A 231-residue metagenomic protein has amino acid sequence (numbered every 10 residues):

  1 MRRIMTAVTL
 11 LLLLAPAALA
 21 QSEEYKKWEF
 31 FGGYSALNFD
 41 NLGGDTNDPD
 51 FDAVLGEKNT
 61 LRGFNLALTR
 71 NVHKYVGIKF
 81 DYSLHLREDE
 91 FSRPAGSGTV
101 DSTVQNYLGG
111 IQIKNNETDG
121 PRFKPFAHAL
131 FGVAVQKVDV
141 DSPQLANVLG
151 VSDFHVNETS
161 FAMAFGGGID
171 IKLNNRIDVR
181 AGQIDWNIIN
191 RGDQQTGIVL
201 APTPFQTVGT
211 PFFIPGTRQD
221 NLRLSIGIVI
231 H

Functional and structural regions predicted by a protein language model:
M1-Y25: Cleavable N-terminal export/targeting peptides
A20-R70, R223-H231: Short glycine/proline- and aromatic-enriched beta-strand/turn motifs that initiate or cap beta-hairpins
Q21, A67-V148, F161, Q219-H231: Gram-negative (and chloroplast) outer-membrane scaffold detector with strong preference for beta-barrel transmembrane
F30-A36, F80-L84, A127-V133, I169 (+1 more regions): Transmembrane beta-barrel strands of outer-membrane/channel proteins
L42-T46, E90-P94, D139-P143, R191-I198: Outer-membrane beta-barrel and related beta-rich outer-membrane complex signature in Gram-negative bacteria
P49-V54, E90-D101, V148-H155, G209-I214: Extracellular loop and loop/strand-boundary signature of outer-membrane beta-barrel proteins
Y75-F80, L173-V179: Repeated loop/turn-to-beta-strand initiation elements of outer-membrane beta-barrel proteins
N174-H231: Predominantly the C-terminal beta-signal and adjacent terminal strand-loop region of outer-membrane beta-barrel
